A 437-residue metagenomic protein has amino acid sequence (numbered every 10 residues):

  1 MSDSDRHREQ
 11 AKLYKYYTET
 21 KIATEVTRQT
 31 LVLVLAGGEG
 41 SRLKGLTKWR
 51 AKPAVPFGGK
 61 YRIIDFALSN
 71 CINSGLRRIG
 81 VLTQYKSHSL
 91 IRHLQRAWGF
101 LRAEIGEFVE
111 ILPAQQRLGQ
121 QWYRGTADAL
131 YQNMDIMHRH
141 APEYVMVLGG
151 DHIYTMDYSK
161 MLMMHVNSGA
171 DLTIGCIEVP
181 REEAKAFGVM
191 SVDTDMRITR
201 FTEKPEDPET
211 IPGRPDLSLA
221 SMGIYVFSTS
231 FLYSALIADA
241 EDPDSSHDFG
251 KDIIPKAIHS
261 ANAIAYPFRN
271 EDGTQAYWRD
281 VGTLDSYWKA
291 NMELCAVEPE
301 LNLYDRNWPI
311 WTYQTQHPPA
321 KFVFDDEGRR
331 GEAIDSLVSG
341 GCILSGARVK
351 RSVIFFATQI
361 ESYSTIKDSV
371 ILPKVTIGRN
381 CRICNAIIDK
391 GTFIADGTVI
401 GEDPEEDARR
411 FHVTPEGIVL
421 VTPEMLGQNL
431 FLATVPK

Functional and structural regions predicted by a protein language model:
S2-L31, S230, S234, A238-K437: Left-handed beta-helix
S2-L35, R42-A51, P56-M164, V192 (+4 more regions): Conserved N-terminal catalytic core of the sugar/cofactor nucleotidyltransferase
V81-T83, C176, I387: Short internal beta-strands
K86, Q116, V179-R181, P205 (+3 more regions): Glycine-rich beta-alpha junction loops
W98-G106, T194-R200, N262, E298-L303: Proline-centered turn/helix-capping motifs that create local helix->coil transitions or kinks
L112-A114, G175, Y266-F268: Conserved beta-strand termini and adjacent loop/short-helix elements that scaffold enzyme active sites in alpha/beta
M156-S230, I237: Conserved core of the sugar-phosphate nucleotidyltransferase
